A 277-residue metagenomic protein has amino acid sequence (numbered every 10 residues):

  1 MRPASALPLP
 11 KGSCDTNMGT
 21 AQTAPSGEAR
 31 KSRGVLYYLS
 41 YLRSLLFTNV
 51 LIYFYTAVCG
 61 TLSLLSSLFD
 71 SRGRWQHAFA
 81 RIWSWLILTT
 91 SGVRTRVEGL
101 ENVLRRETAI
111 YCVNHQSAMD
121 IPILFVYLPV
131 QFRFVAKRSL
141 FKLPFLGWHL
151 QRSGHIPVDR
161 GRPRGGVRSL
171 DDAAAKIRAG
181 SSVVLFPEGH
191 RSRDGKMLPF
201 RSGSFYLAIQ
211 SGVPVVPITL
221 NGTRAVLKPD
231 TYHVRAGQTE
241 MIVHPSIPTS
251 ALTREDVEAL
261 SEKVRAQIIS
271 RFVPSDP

Functional and structural regions predicted by a protein language model:
R2-V35, L39-L42, V167-P277: Non-catalytic C-terminal accessory region of glycerolipid acyltransferases and related lyso-lipid remodeling enzymes
K31-R96, W148-R152: A transmembrane-helix-recognition feature enriched in membrane-embedded lipid enzymes and envelope glyco-/phospholipid
V35, S44-L51, A80-A136: Conserved H-X4-D acyltransferase segment
S84, H155-D159, H190: Short, basic, glycine/proline-bearing loop/turn elements
E98, V135-K137, D159-R160, P187 (+1 more regions): Thr-Gly-centered strand-to-loop micro-motif
Q116-R168, D172: Membrane-embedded segments
